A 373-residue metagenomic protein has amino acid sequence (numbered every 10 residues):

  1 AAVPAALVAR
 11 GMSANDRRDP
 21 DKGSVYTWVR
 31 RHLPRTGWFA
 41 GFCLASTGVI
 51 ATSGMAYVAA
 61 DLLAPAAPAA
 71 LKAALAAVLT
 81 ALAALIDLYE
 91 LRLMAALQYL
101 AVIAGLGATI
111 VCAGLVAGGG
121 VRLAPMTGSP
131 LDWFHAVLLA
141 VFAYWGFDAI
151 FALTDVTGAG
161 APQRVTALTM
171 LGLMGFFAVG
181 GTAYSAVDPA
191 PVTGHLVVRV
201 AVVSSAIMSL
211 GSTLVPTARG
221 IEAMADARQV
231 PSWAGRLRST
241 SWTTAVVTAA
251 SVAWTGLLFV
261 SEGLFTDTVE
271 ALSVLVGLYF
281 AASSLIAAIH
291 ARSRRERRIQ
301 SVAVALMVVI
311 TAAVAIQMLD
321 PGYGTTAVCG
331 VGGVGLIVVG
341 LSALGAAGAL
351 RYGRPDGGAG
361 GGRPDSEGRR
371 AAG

Functional and structural regions predicted by a protein language model:
L7-T80, L85-L88, I103, V203-A223 (+1 more regions): Hydrophobic transmembrane alpha-helices that form the core helical bundles of multi-pass secondary transporters
L33-S46, T127-A140, V192-G211, T243-A253 (+1 more regions): Select transmembrane alpha-helical segments in multipass membrane proteins
R35, A159-L173, E222-V260, R298-V302: Loop-to-transmembrane helix boundary motifs in multi-pass membrane proteins
M55-A59, I86-L91, V230, T248-A271 (+2 more regions): Transmembrane helix-loop junctions in multi-pass membrane proteins
A60-A66, G119-G128, V187-T193, E262-D267 (+1 more regions): Membrane-interface helix termini and inter-helical loops of multi-pass transporters
K72-G119, T127-P130, T166-M174, V269-A282 (+2 more regions): Membrane-interface loop-to-helix entry segments
Y99-V200: Helix-loop-helix junctions that connect adjacent transmembrane segments in multi-pass membrane transporters
D267-L272, V276, R292-G373: A generic transmembrane alpha-helix motif of multi-pass inner-membrane proteins
